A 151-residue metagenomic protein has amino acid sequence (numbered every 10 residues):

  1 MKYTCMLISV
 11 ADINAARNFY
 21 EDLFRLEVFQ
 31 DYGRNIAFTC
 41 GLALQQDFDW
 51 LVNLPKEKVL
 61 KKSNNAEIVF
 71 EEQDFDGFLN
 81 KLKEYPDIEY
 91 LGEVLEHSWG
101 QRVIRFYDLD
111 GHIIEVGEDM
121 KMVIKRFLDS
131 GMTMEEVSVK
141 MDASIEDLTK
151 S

Functional and structural regions predicted by a protein language model:
M1-K2, V59-N65, S98: Short glycine-enriched loop/turn motifs at secondary-structure junctions
D12-L26, E84: Amphipathic alpha-helical segments
I13-N14, N65-I113, S130-M134, K140-E146: Vicinal oxygen chelate
R25-D31, E89-G92: Short secondary-structure junctions
E27-K62, I113-E118: Conserved short beta-strand elements that form part of the metal-binding/catalytic scaffold of enzyme active sites
Q46-F48, S98, R105, V116-M122 (+1 more regions): Short beta->alpha transition motifs characteristic of CBS
D119-M132: Short, amphipathic alpha-helical "recognition" segments used to contact nucleic acids or chromatin
